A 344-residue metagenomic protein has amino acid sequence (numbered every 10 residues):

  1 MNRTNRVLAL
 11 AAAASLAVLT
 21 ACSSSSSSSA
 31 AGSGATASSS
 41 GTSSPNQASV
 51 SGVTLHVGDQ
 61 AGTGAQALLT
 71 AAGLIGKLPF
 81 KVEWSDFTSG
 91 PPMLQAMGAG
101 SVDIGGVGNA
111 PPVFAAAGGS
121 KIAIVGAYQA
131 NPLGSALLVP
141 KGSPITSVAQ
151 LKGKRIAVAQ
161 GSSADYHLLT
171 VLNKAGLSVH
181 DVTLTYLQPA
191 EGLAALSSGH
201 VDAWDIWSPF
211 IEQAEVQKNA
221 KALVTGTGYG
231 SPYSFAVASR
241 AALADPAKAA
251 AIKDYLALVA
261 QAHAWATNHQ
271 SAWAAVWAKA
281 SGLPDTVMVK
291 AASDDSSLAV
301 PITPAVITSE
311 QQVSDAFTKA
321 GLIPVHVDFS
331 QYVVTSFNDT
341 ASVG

Functional and structural regions predicted by a protein language model:
M1-A11: Bacterial N-terminal signal peptides that target proteins for export
V18-A21: C-terminal motif of bacterial Sec signal peptides marking the signal peptidase cleavage site
S23-S26: Bacterial signal peptide processing site
A31-S178, L184-Y186, D202-I206, G228-G230: Short, glycine-/small- and polar/acidic-enriched structural segments that line small-molecule recognition paths
A65, L69-A72, L94, G98 (+14 more regions): Extracytoplasmic/secreted envelope proteins and their assembly/folding machinery, especially bacterial periplasmic
A110-P111, A190-K279: Pocket-lining segment of extracytoplasmic ligand-binding domains
D245-L322: Secondary-structure end/capping motifs
D315-G344: Conserved C-terminal helix/tail region of periplasmic/extracytoplasmic solute-binding proteins
